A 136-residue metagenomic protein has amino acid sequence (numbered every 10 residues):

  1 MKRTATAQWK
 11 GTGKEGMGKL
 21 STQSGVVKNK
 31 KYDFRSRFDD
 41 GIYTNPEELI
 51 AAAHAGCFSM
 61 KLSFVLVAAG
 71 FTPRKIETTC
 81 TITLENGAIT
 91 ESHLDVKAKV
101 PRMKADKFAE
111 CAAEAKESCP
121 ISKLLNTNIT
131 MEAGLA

Functional and structural regions predicted by a protein language model:
M1-A52, S59-A136: Extended beta-strand/beta-hairpin segments
